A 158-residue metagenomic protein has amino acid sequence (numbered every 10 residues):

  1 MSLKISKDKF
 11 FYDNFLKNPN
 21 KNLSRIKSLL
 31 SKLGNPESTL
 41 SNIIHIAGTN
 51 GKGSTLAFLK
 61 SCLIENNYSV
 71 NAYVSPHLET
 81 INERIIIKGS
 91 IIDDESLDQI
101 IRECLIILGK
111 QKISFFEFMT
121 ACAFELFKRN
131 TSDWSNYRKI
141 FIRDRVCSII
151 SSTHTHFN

Functional and structural regions predicted by a protein language model:
M1-G48, S54-A57, S61-Y68, Y73 (+1 more regions): Short functional linear segments
L23, L30-K32, P36-T39, E65-H154: ATP-dependent carboxylate-amine ligase catalytic core
N50-G51, F141: Residue-level detector of alpha-helix initiation sites
F157-N158: G-domain G4 guanine-recognition motif of GTPases
